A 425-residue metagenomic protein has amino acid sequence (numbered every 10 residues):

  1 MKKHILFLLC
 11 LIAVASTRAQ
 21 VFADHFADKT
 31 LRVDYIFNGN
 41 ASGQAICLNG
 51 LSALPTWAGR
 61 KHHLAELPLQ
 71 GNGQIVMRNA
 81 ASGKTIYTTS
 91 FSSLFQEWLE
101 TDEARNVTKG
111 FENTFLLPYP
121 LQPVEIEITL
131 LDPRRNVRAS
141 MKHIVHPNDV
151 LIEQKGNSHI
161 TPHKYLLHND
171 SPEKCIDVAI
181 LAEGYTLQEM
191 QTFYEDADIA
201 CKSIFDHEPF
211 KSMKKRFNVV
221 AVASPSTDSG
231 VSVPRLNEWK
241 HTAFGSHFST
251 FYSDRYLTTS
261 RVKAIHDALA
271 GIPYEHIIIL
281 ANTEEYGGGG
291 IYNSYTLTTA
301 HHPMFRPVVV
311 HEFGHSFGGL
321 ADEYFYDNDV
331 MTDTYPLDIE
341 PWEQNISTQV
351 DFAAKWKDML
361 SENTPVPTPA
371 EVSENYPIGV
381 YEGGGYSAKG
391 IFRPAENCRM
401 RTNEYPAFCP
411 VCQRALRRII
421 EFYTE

Functional and structural regions predicted by a protein language model:
M1-A23: Bacterial Sec-dependent N-terminal signal peptides
F22-R32, F37, A41-Q44, Y324-E425: Replace "(M1/M4/M9/M12/WLM)" with "(e.g., M1/M4/M8/M9/M12/M26/WLM)" and add "not limited to" to clarify scope
H25-L151: Beta-strand-enriched, solvent-exposed domains that form extended recognition/catalytic surfaces
V150-E208, A221-V231, T250: Fold-level signature of zinc-dependent metallopeptidase catalytic domains
G184-L187, P225-S229, T283-G287, P303-F305 (+2 more regions): Solvent-exposed loop/turn segments at secondary-structure junctions within structured extracellular/periplasmic domains
M190-F193, G288-E312: Short pre-active-site segment immediately N-terminal to the catalytic Zn-binding motif
R216-Y292: Active-site-proximal segments of metallohydrolase catalytic domains
F313-D329: Catalytic Zn2+-binding segment of zinc metalloproteases
